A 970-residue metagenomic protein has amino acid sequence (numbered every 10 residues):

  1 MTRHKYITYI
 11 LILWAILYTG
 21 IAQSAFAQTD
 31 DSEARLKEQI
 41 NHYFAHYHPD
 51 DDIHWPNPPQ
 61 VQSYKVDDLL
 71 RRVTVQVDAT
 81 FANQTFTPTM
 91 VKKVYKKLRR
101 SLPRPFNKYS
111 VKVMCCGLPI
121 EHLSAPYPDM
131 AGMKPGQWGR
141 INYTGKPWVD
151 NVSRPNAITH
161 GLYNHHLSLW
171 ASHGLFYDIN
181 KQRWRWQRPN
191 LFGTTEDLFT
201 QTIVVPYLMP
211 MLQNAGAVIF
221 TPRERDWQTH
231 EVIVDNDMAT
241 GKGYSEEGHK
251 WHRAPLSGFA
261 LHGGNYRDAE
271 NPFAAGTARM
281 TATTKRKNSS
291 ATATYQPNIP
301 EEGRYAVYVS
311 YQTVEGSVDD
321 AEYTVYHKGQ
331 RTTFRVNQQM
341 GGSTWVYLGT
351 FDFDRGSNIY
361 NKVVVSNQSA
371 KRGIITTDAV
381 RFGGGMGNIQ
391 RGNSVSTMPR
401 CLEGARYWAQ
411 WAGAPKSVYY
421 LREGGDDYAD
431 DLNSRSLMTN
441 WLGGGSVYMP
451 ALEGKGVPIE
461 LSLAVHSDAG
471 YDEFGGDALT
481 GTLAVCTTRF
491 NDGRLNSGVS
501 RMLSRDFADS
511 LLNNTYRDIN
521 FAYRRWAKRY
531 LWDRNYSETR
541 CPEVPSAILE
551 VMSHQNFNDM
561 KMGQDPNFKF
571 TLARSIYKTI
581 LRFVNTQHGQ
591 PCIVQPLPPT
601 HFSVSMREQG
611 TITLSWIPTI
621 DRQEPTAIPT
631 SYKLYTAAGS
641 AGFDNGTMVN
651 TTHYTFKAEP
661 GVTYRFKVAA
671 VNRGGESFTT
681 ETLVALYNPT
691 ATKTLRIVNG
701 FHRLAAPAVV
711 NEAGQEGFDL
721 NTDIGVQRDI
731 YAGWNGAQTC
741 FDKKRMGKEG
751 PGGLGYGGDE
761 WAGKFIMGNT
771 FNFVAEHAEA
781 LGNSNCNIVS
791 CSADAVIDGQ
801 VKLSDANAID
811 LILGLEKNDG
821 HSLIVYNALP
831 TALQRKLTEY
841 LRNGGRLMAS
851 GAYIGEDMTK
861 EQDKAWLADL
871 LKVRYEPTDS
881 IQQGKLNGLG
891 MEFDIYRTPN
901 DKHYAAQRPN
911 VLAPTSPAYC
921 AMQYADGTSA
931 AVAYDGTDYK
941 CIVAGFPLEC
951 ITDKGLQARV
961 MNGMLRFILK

Functional and structural regions predicted by a protein language model:
K362, A379-G387, S446, L461 (+4 more regions): Active-site-adjacent mobile loop/cap segments within catalytic or ligand-binding domains
V363-I374: Short beta-strand-plus-loop segments that form exposed binding edges in beta-rich domains
L402-R501, W532-Q555: Active-site microenvironments of hydrolase-like enzyme catalytic domains
K569-P598, S603-T611, S615, T690-F771 (+7 more regions): Extracellular ligand-binding/catalytic regions of CAZymes and related secreted enzymes and adhesion modules
H588-Q590, V671-K693: Extracellular fibronectin type III
T655-E676: Beta-strand-rich modules
T739-K864: Helical hinge/lid and interdomain linker segments adjacent to catalytic or ligand-binding clefts that mediate domain
L815-D926, L956, V960-N962: A glycine-rich, often tryptophan-bearing local segment used as a flexible ligand/cofactor-contacting loop or short
